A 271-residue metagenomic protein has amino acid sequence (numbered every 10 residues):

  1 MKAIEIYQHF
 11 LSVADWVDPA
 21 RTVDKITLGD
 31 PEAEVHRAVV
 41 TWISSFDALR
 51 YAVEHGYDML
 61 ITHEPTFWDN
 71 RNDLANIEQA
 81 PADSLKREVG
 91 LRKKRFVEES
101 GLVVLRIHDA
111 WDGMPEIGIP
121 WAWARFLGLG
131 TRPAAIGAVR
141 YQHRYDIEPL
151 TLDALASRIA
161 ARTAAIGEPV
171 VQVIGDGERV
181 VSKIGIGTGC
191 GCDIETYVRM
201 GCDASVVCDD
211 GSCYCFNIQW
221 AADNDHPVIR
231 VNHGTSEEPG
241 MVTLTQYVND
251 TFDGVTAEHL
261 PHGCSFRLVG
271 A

Functional and structural regions predicted by a protein language model:
M1-A271: Active-site catalytic microenvironments in core metabolic enzymes, especially phosphate/sugar-handling
